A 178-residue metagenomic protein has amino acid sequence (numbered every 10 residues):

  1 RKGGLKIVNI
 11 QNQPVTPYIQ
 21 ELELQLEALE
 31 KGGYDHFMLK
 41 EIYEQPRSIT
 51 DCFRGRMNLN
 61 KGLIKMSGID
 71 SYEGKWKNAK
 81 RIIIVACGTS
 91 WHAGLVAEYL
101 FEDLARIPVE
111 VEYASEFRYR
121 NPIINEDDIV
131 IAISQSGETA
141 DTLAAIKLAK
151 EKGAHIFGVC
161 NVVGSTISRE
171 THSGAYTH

Functional and structural regions predicted by a protein language model:
R1-K80, S90, Y99-L104, F117-I123: N-terminal segments that mediate ammonia production and transfer in glutamine-dependent amidotransferase systems
K77-H178: Glycine-rich phosphate-binding loops that contact phosphosugars or nucleotide phosphates
